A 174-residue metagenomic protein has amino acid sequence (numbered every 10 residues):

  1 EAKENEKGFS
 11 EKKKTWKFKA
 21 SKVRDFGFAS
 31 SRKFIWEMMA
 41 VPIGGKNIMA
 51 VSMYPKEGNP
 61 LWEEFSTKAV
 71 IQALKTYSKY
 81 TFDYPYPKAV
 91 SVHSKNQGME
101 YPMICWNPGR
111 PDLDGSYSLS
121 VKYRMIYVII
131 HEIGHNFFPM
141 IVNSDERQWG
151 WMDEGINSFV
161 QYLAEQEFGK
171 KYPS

Functional and structural regions predicted by a protein language model:
E1-I130, F159: Hydrophobic helix-coil surface modules that form long, contiguous segments used for peptide/substrate interaction
E63-T67, E146-E154: Active-site metal-coordination segments of metallo-dependent hydrolases
K88-S91, Q148-M152, K170-S174: Short, glycine/acidic-rich hinge or "gate" loops at secondary-structure transitions that mediate conformational
H131-E132, E154: Acidic active-site catalytic centers that drive phospho-/nucleotidyl reactions and related ester hydrolyses
I133-W149, L163, E167: Catalytic Zn2+-binding segment of zinc metalloproteases
E154-S174: Acidic/His/Gly-enriched intrinsically disordered linker/tail segments that often contain short helix/coil "MoRF-like"
